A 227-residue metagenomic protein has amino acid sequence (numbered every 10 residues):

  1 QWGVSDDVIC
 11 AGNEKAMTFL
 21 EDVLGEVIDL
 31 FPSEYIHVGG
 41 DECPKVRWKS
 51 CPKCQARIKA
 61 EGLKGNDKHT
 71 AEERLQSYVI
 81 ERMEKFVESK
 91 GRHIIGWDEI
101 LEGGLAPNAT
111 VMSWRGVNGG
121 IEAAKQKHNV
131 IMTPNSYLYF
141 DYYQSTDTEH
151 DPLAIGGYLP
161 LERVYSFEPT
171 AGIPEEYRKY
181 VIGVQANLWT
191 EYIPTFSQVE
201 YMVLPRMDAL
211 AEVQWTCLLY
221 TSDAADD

Functional and structural regions predicted by a protein language model:
Q1, D6, E34-K45, I94-D98: Core alpha/beta catalytic barrel or barrel-like domain that forms the active/cofactor pocket in diverse metabolic
Q1-K15, V46-A71: Aromatic- and acidic-residue-enriched carbohydrate-binding clefts of CAZyme catalytic domains
N13-I36: An active-site-proximal structural segment forming one wall of the substrate-binding cleft that immediately precedes
E14, T18, T70, R74 (+2 more regions): Soluble non-cytosolic domains of exported or imported proteins
M17-G25, E81, I121, Y201: Amphipathic, non-transmembrane alpha-helical secondary structure
D41, P52-L188, Y192: Catalytic-core regions of glycoside hydrolase
V199-L218: A hydrophobic, small-residue-rich beta->alpha segment in the mid-to-C-terminal subdomain of diverse proteins
Y220-D226: Conserved small/polar residues in nucleotide/adenosyl-binding loops
